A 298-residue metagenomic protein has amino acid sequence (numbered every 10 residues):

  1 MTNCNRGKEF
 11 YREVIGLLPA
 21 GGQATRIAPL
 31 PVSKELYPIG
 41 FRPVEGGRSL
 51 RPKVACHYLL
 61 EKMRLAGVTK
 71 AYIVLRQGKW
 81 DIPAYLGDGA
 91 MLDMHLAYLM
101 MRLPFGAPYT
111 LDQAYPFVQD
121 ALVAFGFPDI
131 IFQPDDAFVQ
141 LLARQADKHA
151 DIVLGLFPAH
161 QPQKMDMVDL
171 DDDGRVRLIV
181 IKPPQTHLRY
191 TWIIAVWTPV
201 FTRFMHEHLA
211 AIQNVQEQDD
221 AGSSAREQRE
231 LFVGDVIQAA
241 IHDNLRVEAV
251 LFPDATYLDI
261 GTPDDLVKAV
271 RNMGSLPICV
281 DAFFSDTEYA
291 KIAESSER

Functional and structural regions predicted by a protein language model:
T2-I82, M94-L96, M101, A137: N-terminal glycine-rich phosphate-binding loop and ensuing alpha1 helix
G16-L18, I73, F125, I152-G155 (+1 more regions): Structural beta-sheet core signal
L36, V168-L170, A249: A structural signal for short hydrophobic beta-strand segments in well-ordered beta-sheet cores
A55-L59, Y109-Q113, V236: Well-ordered alpha-helical segments embedded in enzymatic catalytic cores
Q77, R102, H160, F252-A255: Short beta->alpha linker loops
I82-P83, G89-D172, H206: Conserved beta-loop-beta/alpha segment of the NTase-like Rossmann-fold superfamily that binds/positions NTPs
A146, R175-Y257, P263-D286: Catalytic-core segments of class I nucleotidyltransferases/pyrophosphorylases that form NMP-activated intermediates
